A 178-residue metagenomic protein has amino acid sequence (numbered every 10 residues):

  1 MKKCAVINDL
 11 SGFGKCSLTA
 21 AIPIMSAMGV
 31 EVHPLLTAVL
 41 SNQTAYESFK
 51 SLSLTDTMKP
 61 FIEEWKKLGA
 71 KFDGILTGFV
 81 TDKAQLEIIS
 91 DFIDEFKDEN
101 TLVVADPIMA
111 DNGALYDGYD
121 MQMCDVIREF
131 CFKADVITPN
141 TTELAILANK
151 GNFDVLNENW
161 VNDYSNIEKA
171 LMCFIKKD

Functional and structural regions predicted by a protein language model:
M1, L18, M25, T141-L144 (+1 more regions): Intrinsic structural disorder
K2-A105, M109-D117: Conserved N-terminal subdomain of the carbohydrate kinase-like
D117-D178: Conserved phosphate/ATP/ADP-binding segment of small-molecule kinases
